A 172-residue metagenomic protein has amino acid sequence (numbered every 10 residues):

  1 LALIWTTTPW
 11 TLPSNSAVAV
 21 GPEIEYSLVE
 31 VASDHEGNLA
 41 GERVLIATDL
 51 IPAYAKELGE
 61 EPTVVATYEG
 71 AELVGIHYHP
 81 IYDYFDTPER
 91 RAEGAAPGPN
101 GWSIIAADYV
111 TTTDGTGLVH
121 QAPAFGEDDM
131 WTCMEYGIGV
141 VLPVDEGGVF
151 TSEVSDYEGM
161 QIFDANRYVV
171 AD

Functional and structural regions predicted by a protein language model:
L1-S14, E25-S27, S33-H35, G75 (+1 more regions): Residue patterns forming the tRNA-binding/recognition surfaces of aminoacyl-tRNA synthetases and related DALR
A17, I24-L118, E127-W131: Protease-associated
